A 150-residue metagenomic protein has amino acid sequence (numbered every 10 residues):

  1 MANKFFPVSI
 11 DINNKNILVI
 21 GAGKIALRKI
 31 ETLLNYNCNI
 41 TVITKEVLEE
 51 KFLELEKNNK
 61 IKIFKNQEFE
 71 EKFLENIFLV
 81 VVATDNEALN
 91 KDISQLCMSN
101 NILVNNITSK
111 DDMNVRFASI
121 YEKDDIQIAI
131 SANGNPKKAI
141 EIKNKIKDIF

Functional and structural regions predicted by a protein language model:
M1-L55, F64: Hydrophobic, well-ordered beta-alpha structural blocks that scaffold small-molecule cofactor pockets
D11, F117-F150: Adenosine-phosphate binding glycine-rich loop
N13-N14, E75-I77: Alpha-helix C-terminal capping/helix-to-coil transition sites in glycosyltransferase folds
T41, F78-E87, D125-G134: Short beta-strand and adjoining strand-loop segment in the mid-core of the Rossmann-like NAD(P)-dependent dehydrogenase
K45-V47, S109-D112, N133: Short, ordered loop/turn segments at secondary-structure junctions
K57-K72: Glycine-rich, highly charged phosphate/nucleotide-binding loops
L79-A83, N90-V115: ADP-ribose/adenylate-binding Rossmann-like module
